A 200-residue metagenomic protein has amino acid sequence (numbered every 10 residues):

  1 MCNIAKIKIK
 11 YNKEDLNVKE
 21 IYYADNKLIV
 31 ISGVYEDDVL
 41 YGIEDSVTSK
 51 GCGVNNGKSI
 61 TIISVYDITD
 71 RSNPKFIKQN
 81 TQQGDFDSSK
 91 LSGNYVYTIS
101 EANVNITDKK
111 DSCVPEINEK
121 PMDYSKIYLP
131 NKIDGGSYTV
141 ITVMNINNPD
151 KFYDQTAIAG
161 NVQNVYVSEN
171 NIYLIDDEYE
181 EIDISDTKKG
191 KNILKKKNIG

Functional and structural regions predicted by a protein language model:
M1-G200: Beta-sheet-rich non-transmembrane sensory/scaffold domains
